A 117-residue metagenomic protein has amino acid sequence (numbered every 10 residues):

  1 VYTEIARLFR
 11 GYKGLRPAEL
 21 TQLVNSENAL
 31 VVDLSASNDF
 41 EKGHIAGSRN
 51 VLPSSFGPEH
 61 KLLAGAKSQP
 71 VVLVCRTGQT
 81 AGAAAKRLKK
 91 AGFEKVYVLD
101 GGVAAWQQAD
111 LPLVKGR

Functional and structural regions predicted by a protein language model:
V1-E19, L23-A29, S37-P70, R76-R117: Rhodanese-like catalytic fold shared by cysteine-dependent sulfurtransferases and DSP/PTP-type phosphatases
V32: Active-site flanking residues adjacent to catalytic metal/cofactor-binding acidic residues
